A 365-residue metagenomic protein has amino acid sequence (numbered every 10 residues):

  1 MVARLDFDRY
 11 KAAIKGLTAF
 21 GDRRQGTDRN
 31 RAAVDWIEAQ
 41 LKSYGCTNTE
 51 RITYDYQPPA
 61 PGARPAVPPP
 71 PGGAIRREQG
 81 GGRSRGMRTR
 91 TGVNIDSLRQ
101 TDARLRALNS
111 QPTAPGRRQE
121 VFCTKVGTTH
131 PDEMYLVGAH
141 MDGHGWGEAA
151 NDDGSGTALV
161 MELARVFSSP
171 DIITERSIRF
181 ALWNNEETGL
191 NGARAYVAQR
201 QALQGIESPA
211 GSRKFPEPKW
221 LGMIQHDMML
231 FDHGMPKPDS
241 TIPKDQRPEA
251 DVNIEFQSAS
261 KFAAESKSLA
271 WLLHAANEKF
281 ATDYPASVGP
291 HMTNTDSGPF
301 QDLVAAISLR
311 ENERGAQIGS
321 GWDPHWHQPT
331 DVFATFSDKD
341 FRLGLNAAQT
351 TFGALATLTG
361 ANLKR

Functional and structural regions predicted by a protein language model:
M1-L5, T18-R29, R106-P112, D142-G154 (+6 more regions): Second-shell loop/turn segments in exported
V2-R9, I14, T18-Q25, I37-N48 (+9 more regions): Sec/Tat-exported extracytoplasmic proteins
Y10-T18, N48-I52, E120-T124, M134-G138 (+8 more regions): Structural recognition of the beta-strand scaffold that forms the well-ordered cores of secreted hydrolase catalytic
A12, G16-T124: A non-catalytic alpha/beta surface segment that caps or lines the substrate-entry region of metallo-dependent hydrolase
D22-Q25, N48, D55-P58, T128-H130 (+6 more regions): Solvent-exposed loop/turn segments at secondary-structure junctions within structured extracellular/periplasmic domains
V121-C123, V137-N191, T351: Alpha-helical metal-binding/catalytic segments enriched in His/Glu/Asp
W183-D296, D302-A306, E313: Metal-dependent peptidase/peptidase-like ectodomains
G315-R365: His/Asp/Glu-rich mid-to-C-terminal helical/loop segments that flank catalytic regions of hydrolases
